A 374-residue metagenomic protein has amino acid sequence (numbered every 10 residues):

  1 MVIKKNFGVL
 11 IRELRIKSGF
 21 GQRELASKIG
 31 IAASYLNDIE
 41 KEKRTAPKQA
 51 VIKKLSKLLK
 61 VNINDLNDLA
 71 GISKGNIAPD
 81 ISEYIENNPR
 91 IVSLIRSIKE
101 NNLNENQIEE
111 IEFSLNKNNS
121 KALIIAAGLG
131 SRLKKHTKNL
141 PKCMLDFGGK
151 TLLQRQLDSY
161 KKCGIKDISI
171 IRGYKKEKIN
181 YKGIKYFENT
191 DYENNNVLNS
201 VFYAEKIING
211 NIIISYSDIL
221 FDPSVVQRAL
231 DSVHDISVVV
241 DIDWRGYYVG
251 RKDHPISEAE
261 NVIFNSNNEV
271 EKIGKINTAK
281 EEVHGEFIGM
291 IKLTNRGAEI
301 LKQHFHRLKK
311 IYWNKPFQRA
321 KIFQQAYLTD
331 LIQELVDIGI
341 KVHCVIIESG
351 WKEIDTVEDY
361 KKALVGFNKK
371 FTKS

Functional and structural regions predicted by a protein language model:
M1-K17: A short, Lys/Arg-rich alpha-helix, primarily the initiator
G19-D38: Short alpha-helical DNA-recognition segment
Q49-D65: DNA major-groove recognition helix of helix-turn-helix/homeodomain DNA-binding modules
I72-K117: Interfacial/linker helices and their anchor residues that mediate assembly or domain coupling
L115-K138: N-terminal nucleotide-binding beta1-loop-alpha1 segment
K117-A122, K280-S374: Conserved alpha/beta core of the MobA/IspD/sugar-nucleotide pyrophosphorylase nucleotidyltransferase superfamily
E177-A259: Conserved beta-loop-beta/alpha segment of the NTase-like Rossmann-fold superfamily that binds/positions NTPs
P223-K310: Conserved core of the sugar-phosphate nucleotidyltransferase
